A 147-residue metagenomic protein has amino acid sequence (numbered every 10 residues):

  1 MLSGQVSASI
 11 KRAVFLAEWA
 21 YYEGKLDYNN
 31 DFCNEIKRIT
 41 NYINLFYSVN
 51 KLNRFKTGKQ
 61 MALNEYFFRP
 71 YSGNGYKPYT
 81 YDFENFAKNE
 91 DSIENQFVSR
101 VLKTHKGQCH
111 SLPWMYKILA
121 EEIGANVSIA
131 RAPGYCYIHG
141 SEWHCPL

Functional and structural regions predicted by a protein language model:
M1-P70, V98-V101: N-terminal accessory/pre-domain segments preceding catalytic cores
I39-T40, N89-E94, P113: Short amphipathic alpha-helical segments, especially helix-boundary/capping motifs
L52, N74-F83, N126-A132: Surface-exposed patches in mature extracellular/periplasmic domains of secreted proteins
M61, G107-W114: A structural signal for well-ordered alpha-helical segments within the folded catalytic domains of diverse enzymes
Y66-Y71, Y116, A120: Hydrophobic, Leu/Ile/Phe/Ala-enriched alpha-helical segments that form helix-helix packing faces
N74-G107: Short, conserved helix/loop micro-motifs enriched in His/Cys and acidic residues
S111-L147: Hydrophobic/aromatic-rich core segments of domains that either
